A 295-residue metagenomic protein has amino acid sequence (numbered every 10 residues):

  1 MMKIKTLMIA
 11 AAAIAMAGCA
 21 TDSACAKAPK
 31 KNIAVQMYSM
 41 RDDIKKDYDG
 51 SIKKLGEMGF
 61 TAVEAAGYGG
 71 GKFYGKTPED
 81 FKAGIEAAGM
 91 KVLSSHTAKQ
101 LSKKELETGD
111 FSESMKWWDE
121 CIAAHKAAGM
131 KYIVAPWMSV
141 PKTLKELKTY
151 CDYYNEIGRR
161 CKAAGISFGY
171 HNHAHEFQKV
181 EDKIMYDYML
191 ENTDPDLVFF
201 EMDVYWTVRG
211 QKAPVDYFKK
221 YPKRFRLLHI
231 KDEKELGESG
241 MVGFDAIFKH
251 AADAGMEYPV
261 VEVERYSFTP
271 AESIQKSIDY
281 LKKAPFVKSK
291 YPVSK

Functional and structural regions predicted by a protein language model:
M1-A28: Bacterial Sec-dependent N-terminal signal peptides
S23-S39, I44-T61, G129, E181-M202 (+1 more regions): Histidine-acidic metal/acid-base catalytic patches
S39-R41, G67-G69, A98-L101, S139-P141 (+4 more regions): Active-site-proximal loop/turn and secondary-structure-junction residues that shape catalytic pockets, frequently
E64-E86: Glycine-rich, proline-tolerant flexible connector loops at the mouths of alpha/beta enzymes
F81-T97, Y154-C161, N192-P195: Alpha-helix-loop-beta-strand connector modules within alpha/beta enzyme cores
K103-F199, A271, Y291-P292: Active-site acidic/histidine proton-transfer and metal-coordination neighborhood in alpha/beta enzyme cores
